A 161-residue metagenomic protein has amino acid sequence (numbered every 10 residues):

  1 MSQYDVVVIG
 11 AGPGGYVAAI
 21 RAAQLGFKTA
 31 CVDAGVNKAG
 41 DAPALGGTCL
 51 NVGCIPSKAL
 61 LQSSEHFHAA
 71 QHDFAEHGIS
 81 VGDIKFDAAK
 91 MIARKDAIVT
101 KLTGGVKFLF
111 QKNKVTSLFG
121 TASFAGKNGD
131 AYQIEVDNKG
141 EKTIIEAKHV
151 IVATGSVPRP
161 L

Functional and structural regions predicted by a protein language model:
M1-G14: Beta1/beta-strand and adjacent pyrophosphate-binding region of the FAD-binding site in flavoprotein oxidoreductases
S2-Q3, I20-F27, C31-L161: Glycine-rich flavin
G12-A18, A22: N-terminal glycine-/charge-rich "phosphate-binding" loop or analogous flexible N-terminal tail
